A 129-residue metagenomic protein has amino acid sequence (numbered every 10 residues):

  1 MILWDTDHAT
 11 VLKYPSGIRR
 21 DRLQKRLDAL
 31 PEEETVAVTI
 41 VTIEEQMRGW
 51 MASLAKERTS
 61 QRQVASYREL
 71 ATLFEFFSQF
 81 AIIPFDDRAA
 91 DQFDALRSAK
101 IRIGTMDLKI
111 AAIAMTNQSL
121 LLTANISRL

Functional and structural regions predicted by a protein language model:
M1-V41, A52-A71: Short, well-structured N-terminal submotif of metal-dependent ribonuclease cores
H8, T42, A89, I110 (+1 more regions): Alpha-helix capping/helix-boundary segments
V11, Q46, L129: Active-site loop signature of alpha/beta-hydrolase-fold enzymes
Y14, I126-S127: Flexible loop residues that form catalytic and substrate-binding hotspots at small-molecule/glycan-binding clefts
R26-A29, F74, A111, L129: Short secondary-structure boundary/capping segments
I43, Y67-L70, A90, D107: A general structural signal for well-ordered alpha-helical segments in protein cores
R48-L54, E75-A124: Active-site neighborhoods of divalent-metal-dependent phosphate/nucleic-acid chemistry enzymes
